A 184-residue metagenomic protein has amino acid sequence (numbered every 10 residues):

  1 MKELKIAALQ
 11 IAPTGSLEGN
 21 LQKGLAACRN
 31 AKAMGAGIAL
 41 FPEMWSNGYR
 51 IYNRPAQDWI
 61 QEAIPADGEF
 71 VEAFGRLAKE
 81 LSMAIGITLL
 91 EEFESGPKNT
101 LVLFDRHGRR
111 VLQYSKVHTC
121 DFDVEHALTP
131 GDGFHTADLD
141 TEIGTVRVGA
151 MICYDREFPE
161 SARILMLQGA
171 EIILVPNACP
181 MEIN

Functional and structural regions predicted by a protein language model:
M1-A7: Extreme N-terminal starter segment of soluble prokaryotic enzymes
K5, G35-A36, S82, R147 (+1 more regions): Short loop/turn motifs at secondary-structure junctions
A7, I85-I87, V148-A150: Hydrophobic faces of well-ordered beta-strands that scaffold small-molecule active sites in alpha/beta enzyme cores
A8, F41, C153: Generic enzyme active-site microenvironment
Q10-L17: Short polar catalytic/cofactor-binding loops
L17, A26-H107, V111-Q113, P180-N184: Cys-nucleophile CN-hydrolase/nitrilase-fold catalytic domain and related Cys-dependent amidase chemistry that acts on
G19-C28, R156-R163: Short, acidic/polar
A63-A66, R76, E92-N184: Active-site catalytic loop in hydrolytic enzyme cores
